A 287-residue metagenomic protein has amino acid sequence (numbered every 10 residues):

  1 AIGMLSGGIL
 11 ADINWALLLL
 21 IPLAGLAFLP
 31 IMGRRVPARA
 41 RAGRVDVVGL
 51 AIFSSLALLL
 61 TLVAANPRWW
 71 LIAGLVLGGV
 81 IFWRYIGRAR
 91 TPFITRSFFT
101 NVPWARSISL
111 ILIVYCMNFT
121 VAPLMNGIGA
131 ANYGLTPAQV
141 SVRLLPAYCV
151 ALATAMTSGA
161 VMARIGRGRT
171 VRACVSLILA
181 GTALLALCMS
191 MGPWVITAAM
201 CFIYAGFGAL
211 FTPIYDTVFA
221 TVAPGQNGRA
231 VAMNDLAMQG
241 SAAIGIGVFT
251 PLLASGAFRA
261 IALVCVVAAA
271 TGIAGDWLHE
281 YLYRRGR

Functional and structural regions predicted by a protein language model:
A1, L50-A57, S176-L179: Alpha-helical transmembrane segments
A1-D12: Membrane-anchoring/interfacial helices and their immediately flanking loops in integral membrane proteins
I2, L19, L26-L29, L59-V63 (+2 more regions): Structured N-terminal alpha/beta-domain signature that marks small ligand/cofactor-binding or signaling modules
A11, P92-G286: 12-transmembrane solute porter fold
I13-L110: Hydrophobic transmembrane-helix bundles of small-molecule transporters
